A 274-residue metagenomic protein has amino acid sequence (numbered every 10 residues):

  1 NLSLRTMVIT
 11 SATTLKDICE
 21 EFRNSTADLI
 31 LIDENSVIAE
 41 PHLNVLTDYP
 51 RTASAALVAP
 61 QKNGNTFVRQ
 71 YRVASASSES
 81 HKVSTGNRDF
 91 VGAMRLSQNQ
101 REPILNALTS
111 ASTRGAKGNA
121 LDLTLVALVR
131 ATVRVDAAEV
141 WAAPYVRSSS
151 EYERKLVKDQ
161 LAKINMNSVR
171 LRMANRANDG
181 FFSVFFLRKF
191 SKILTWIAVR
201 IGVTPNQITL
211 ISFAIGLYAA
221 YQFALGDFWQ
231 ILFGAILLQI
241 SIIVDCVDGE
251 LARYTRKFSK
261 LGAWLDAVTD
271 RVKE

Functional and structural regions predicted by a protein language model:
N1-P41: Conserved N-terminal catalytic core of the sugar/cofactor nucleotidyltransferase
T6-I9, S54-A56, T132-A137: Conserved beta-strand scaffold positions in the cores of enzyme catalytic domains, especially in NTP/NDP-utilizing
A12-D17, N63-N65, A143-Y145: A short acidic, often aromatic-flanked loop/helix-cap motif at beta-alpha or helix-coil junctions that lines enzyme
V37-A131: Conserved core of the sugar-phosphate nucleotidyltransferase
R88, D136-A142: Catalytic beta-strand/loop signature of glycosyltransferases that borders the donor
V140-F233, I243: Topogenic membrane-insertion module of multi-pass membrane proteins
F233-E274: Acidic (Asp/Glu-rich) catalytic motifs at the cytosolic membrane interface
